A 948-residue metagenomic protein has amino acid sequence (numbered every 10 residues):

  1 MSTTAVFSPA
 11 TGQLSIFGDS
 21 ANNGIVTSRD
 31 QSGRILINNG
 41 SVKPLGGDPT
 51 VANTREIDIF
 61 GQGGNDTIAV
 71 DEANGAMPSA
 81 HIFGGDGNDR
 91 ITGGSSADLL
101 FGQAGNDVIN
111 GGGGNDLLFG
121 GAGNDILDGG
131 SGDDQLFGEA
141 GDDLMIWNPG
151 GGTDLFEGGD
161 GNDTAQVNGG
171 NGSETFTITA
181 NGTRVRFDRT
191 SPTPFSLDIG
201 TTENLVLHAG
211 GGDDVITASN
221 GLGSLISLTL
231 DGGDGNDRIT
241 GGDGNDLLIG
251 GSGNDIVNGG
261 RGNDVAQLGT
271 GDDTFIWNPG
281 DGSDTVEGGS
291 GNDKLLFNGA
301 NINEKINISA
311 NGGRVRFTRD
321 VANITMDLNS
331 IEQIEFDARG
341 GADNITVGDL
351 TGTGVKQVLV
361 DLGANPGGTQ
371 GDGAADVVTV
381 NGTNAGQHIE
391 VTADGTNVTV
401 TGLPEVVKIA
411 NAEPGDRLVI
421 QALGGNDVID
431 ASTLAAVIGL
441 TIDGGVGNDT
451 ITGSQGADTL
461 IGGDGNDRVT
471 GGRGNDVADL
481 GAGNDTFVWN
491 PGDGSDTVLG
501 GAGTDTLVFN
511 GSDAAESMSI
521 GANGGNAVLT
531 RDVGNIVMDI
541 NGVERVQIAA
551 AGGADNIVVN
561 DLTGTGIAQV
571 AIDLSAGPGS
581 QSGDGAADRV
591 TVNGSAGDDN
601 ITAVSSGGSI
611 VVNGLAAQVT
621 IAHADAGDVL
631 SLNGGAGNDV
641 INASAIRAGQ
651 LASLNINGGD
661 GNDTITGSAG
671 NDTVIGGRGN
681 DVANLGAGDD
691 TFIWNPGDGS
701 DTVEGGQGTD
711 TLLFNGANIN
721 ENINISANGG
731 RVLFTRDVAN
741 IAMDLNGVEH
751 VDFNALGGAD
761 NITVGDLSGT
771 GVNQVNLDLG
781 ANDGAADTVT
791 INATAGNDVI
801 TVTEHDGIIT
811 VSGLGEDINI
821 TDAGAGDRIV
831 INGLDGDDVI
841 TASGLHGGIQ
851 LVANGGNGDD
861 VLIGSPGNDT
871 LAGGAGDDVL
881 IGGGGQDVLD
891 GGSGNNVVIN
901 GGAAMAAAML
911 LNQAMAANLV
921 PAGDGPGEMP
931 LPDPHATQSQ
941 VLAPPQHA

Functional and structural regions predicted by a protein language model:
M1-A948: Acidic, glycine-rich low-complexity segments
